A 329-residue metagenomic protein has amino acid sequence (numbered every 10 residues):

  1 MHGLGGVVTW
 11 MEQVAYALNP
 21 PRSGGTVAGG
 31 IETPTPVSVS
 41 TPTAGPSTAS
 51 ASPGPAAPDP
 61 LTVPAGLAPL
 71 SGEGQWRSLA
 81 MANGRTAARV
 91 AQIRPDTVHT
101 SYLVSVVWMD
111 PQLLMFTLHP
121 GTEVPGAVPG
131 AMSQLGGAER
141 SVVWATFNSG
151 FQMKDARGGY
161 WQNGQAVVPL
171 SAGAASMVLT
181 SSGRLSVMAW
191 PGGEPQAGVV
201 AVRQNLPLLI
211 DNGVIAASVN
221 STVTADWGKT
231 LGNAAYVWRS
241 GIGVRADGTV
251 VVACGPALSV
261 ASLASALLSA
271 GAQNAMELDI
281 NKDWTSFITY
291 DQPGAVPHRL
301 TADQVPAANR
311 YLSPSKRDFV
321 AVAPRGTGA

Functional and structural regions predicted by a protein language model:
M1-P169: Zymogen propeptides
P95-S101, S181, A246, P314: Short, ordered beta-strand-loop transition motifs
Y102, A172, V237, S313-R317: Short, solvent-exposed loop/turn segments at the edges of secondary structure
S105-W108, A175-L179, S240-V244, T285-I288 (+1 more regions): Short beta-strand scaffold segments in enzyme catalytic cores
L113, L118-S269: Aspartyl protease catalytic domain
V251-A253, V260-Q292, L300-A302: C-terminal soluble interaction/assembly domains
W284-A329: C-terminal regions of proteins
